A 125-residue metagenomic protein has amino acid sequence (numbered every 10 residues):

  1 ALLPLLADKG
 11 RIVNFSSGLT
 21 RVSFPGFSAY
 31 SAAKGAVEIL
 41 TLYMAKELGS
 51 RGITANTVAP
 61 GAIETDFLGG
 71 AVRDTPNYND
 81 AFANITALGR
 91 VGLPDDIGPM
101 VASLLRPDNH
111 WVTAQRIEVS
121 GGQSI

Functional and structural regions predicted by a protein language model:
P4, K46-S50, H110: Alpha-helical segment proximal to the catalytic Tyr-Lys
V13, A55-V58, L68, A114 (+1 more regions): Hydrophobic structural elements of the Rossmann-like NAD(P)H-binding subdomain that define the short-chain
S17: Residue(s) in the substrate-gating loop at a strand-loop-helix junction that position the organic substrate next
R21, A59-G70: Short, flexible catalytic-loop segment of classical short-chain dehydrogenase/reductase
V22-S28, S50, G89: Active-site loop immediately N-terminal to the catalytic Tyr-X3-Lys motif of short-chain dehydrogenase/reductase
A33: Active-site helix of classical SDR
A36, L40-L48, V58, L104: Hydrophobic alpha-helix immediately C-terminal to the catalytic Tyr-X-X-X-Lys motif of short-chain
T57, D80-V112, V119-G121: C-terminal helical subdomain
